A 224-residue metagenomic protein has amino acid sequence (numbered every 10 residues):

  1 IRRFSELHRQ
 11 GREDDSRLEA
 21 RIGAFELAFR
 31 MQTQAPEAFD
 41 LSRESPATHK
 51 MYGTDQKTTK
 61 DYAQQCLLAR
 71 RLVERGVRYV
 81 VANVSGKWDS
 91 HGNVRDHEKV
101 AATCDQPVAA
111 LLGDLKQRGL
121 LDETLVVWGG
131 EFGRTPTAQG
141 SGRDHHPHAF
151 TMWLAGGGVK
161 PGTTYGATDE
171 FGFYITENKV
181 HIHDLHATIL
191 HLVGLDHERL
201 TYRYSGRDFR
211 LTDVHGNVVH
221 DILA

Functional and structural regions predicted by a protein language model:
I1-A224: Ligand-binding pockets and gating/stacking loops
